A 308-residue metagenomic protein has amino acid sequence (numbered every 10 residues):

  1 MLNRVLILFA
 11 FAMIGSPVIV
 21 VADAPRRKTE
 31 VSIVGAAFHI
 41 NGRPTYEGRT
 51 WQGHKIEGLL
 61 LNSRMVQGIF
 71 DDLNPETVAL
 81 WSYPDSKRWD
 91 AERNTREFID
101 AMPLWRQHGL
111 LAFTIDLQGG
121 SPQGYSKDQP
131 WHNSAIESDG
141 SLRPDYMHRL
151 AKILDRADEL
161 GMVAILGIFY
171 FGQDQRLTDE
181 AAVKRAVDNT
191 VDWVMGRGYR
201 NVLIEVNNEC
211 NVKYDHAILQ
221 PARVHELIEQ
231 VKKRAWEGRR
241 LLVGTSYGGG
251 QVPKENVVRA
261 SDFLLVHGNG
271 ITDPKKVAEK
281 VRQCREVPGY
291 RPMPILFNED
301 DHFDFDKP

Functional and structural regions predicted by a protein language model:
V5-P17: Bacterial N-terminal signal peptides
V20-A22: Boundary at the C-terminal end of the N-terminal hydrophobic targeting segment
T29-V163: Active-site-adjacent substrate/metal-binding segments within catalytic domains of carbohydrate-active enzymes
H39, Y46-E47, L60-S63, A112-D116 (+5 more regions): Structural recognition of the beta-strand scaffold that forms the well-ordered cores of secreted hydrolase catalytic
A79-R96, W131-M147, Y170-V183, N207-L219 (+2 more regions): The substrate-binding groove and active-site-proximal loops of carbohydrate-active enzymes, especially glycoside
W105-Q107, L154-G161, T190-Y199, P253-R259 (+1 more regions): Acidic (Asp/Glu)-rich catalytic clusters
Q118, L160-L177, A186-I218, G250-V252: Active-site groove signature of glycoside hydrolases
A186, N201-L203, N207-P308: Extracellular glycoside hydrolase catalytic/binding regions
